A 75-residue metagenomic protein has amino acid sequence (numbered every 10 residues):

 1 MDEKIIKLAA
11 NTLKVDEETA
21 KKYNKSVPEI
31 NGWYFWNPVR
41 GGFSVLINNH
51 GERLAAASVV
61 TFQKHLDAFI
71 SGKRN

Functional and structural regions predicted by a protein language model:
M1, R74-N75: Short intrinsically disordered terminal tails
M1-A20: Short, non-transmembrane alpha-helical segments in secretory-pathway proteins
I5-L8, R40, A57: Generic hydrophobic/packing signal
E18-R53: Exposed beta-strand-loop-beta-strand "reactive/processing" segments of non-cytosolic proteins
H50-R74: A short, surface-exposed interaction/processing loop segment used at functional sites
